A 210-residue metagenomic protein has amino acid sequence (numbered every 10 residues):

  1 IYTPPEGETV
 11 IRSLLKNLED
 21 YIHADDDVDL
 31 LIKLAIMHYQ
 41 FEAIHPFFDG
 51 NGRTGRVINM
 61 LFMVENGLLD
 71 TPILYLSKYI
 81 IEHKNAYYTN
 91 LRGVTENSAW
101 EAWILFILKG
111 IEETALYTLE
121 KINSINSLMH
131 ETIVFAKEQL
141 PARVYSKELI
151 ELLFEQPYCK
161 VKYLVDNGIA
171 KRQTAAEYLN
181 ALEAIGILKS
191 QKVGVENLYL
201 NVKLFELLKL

Functional and structural regions predicted by a protein language model:
I1-L210: FIC/Doc superfamily catalytic core
